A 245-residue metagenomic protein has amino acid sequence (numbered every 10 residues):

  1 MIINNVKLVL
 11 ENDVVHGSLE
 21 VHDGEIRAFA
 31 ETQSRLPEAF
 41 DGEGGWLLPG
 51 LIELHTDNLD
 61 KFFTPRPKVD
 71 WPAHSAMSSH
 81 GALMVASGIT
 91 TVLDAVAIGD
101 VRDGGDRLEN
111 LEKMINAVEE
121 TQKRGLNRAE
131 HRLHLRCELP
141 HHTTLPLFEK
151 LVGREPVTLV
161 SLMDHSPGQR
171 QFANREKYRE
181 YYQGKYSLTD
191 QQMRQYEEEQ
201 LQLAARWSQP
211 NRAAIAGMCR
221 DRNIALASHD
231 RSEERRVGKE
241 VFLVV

Functional and structural regions predicted by a protein language model:
M1, L8-L48: Histidine-rich, glycine-flanked metal-binding segment
V6, G24, G44, H55 (+2 more regions): Divalent metal-coordination and catalytic microenvironments
P37-E38, G42-G45, M77-M84, L145-V160: Short amphipathic alpha-helices and their capping/turn segments at secondary-structure boundaries
G45-M114: Metal-associated gating/positioning segment near the N- to mid-region
H55-L59, H229, R235: Histidine-centered divalent metal-coordination motifs
G99-D103, R107-R231: Metal-coordinating catalytic core of metallo-dependent amide/deamination hydrolases
R235-V241: Conserved small/polar residues in nucleotide/adenosyl-binding loops
